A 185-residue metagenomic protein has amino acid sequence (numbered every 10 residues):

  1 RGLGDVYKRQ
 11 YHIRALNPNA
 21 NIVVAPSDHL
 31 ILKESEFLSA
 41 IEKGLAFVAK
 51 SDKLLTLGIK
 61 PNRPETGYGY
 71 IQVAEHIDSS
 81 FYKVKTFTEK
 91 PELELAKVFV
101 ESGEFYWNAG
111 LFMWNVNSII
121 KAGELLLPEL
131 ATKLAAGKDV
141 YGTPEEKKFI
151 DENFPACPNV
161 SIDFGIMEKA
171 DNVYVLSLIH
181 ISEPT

Functional and structural regions predicted by a protein language model:
R1, S39, S161-I162: Secondary-structure junction/capping motif
G2-Y7, H180-T185: Short, small-residue-biased leader/transition segments that mark boundaries at the very start of proteins
D5-H76, K121, L125-L126: Conserved beta-loop-beta/alpha segment of the NTase-like Rossmann-fold superfamily that binds/positions NTPs
Y68-L178, S182: Catalytic core of tubulin tyrosine ligase-like
